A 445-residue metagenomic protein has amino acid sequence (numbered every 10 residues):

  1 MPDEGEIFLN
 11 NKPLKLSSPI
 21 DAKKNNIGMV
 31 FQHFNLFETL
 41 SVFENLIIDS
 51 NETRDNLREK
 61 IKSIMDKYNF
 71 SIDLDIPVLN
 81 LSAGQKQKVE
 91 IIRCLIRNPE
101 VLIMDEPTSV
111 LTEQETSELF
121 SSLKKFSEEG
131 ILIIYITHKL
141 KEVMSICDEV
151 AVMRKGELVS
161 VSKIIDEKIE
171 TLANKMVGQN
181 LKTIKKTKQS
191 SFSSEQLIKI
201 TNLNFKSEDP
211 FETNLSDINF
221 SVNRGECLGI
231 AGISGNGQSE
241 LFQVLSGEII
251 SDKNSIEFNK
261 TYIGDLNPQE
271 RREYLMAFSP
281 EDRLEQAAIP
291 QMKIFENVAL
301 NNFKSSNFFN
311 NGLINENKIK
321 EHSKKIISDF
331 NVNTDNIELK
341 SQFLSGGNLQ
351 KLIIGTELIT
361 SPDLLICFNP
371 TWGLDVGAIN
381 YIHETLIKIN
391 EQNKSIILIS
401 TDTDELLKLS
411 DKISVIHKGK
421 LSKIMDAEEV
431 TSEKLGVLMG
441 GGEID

Functional and structural regions predicted by a protein language model:
M1-D445: Glycine-rich phosphate-binding loops of nucleotide-dependent enzymes
